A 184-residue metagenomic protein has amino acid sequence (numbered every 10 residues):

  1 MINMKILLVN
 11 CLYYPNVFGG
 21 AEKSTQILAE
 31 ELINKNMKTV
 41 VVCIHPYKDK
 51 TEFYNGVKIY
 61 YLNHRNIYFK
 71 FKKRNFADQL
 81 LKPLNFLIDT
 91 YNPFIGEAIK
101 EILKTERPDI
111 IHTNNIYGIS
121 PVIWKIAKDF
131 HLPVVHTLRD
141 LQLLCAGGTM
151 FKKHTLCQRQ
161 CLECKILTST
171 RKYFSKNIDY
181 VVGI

Functional and structural regions predicted by a protein language model:
M1-Y61, E106, F130: N-terminal subdomain of nucleotide-sugar transferases
A21-S24, V42-I44, N114, I119 (+2 more regions): Replace "coordinates the UDP/GDP/TDP-sugar" with "coordinates nucleotide-activated sugar donors
P46-E106: A conserved catalytic-core segment of Leloir-type glycosyltransferases
K48, I119-V122: Short, well-ordered alpha-helical microsegments
K100-S120, F130-T137: Short N-terminal targeting/anchoring amphipathic segment
D129, Q142, Q158-G183: Membrane-proximal helix-turn-helix segments that form the acceptor-binding/catalytic region of lipid-linked
L141-K152: Short gly/pro/ser/thr-enriched loop/turn and capping motifs at secondary-structure boundaries
